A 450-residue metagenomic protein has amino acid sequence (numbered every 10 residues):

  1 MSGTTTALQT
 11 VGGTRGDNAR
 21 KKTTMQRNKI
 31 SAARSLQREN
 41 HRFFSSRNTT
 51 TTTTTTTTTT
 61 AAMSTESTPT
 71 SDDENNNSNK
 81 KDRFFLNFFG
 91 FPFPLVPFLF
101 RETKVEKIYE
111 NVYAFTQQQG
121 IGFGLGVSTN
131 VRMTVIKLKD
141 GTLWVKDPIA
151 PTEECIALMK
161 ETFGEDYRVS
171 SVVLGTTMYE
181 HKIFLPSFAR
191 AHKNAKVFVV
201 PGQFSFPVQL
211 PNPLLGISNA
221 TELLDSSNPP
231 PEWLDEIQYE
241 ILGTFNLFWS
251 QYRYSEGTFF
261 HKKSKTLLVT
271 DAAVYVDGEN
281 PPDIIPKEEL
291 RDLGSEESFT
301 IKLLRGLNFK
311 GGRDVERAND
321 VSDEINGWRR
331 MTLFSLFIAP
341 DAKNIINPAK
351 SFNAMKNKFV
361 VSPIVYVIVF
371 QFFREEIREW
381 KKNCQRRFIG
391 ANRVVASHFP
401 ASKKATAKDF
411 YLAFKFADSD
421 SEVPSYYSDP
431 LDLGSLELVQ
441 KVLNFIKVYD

Functional and structural regions predicted by a protein language model:
M1-E39, S45: N-terminal chloroplast transit peptides
T50-T59: Long, low-complexity Q/N-rich tracts
S64-D140: Zn-dependent metallo-beta-lactamase
Q118-Q119, D147-A150, T177, G202-Q203 (+3 more regions): Active-site metal-binding loops of divalent metal-dependent hydrolases
G122-S171, P282-I284: Pre-active-site segment of Zn-dependent metallo-hydrolases
K160-W233: Active-site HxH/HxHxD metal-binding segment of metal-dependent hydrolases
E161-S171, Y179, I183-A191, D277-D450: Cap/insert and terminal regions of metallo-dependent hydrolase folds
P229-L268, A272-E279: Core dinuclear metal-dependent hydrolase active-site scaffold
